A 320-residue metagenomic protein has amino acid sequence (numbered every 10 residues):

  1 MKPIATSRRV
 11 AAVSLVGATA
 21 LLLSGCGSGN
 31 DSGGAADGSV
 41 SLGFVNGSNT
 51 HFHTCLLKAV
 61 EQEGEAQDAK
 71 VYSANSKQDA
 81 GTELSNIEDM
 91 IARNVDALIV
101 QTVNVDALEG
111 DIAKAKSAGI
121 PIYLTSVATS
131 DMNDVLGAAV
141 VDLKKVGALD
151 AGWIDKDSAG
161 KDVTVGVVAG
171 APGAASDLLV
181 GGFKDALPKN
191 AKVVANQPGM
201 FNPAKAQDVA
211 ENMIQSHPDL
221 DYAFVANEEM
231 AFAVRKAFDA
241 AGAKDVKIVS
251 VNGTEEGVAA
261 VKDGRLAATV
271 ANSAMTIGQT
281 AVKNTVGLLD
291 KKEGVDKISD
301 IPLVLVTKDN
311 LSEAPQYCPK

Functional and structural regions predicted by a protein language model:
K2-L15, T19-L21, C26-K320: A residue-level marker of the well-folded mature domains of exported/periplasmic proteins
